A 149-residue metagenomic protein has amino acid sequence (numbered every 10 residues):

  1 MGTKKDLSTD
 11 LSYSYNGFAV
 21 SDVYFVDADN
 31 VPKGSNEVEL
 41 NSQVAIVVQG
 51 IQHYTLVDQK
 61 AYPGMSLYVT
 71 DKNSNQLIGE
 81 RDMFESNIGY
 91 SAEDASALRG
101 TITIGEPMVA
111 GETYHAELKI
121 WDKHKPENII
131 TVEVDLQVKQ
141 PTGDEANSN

Functional and structural regions predicted by a protein language model:
G2-K4, S8-T9, Y13-G34, V38-Q43 (+3 more regions): Contiguous segments within soluble domain cores/interaction surfaces
L40, A110-G111: Surface-exposed loops/turns
H53-T55, T103-A110: Short, surface-exposed loop/turn segments at beta-strand-coil junctions that are enriched for proline with nearby
E112-I120: A short tyrosine-centered beta-strand micro-motif
N147-N149: Compositionally biased low-complexity segments at domain edges in trafficked proteins and select soluble regulators
